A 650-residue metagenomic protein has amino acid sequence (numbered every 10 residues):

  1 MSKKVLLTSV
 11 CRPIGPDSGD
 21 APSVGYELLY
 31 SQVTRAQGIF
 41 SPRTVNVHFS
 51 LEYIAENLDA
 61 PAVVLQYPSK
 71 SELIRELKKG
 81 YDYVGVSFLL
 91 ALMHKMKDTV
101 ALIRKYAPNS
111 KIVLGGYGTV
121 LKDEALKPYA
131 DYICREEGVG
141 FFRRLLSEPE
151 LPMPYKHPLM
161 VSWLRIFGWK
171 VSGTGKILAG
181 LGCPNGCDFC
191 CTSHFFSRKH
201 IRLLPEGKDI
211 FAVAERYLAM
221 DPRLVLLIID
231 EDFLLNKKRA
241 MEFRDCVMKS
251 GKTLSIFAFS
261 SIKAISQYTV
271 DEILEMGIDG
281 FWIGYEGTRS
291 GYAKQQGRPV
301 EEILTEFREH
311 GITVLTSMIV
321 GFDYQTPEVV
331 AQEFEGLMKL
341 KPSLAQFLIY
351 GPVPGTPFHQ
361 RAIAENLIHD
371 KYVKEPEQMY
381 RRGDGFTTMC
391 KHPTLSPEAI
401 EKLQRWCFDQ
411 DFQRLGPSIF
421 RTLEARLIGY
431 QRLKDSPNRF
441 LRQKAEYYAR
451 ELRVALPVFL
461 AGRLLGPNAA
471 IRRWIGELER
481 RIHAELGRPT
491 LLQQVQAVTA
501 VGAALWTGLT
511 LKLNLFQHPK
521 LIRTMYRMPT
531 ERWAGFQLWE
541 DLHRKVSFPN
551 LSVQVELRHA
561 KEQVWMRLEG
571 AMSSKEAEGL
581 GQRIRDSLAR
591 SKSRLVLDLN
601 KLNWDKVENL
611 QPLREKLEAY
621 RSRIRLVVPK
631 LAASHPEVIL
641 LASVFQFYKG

Functional and structural regions predicted by a protein language model:
S2-L28, Q66, L77-G80, N109 (+1 more regions): Radical SAM enzyme core and accessory elements
S2-R223: Acidic, low-complexity intrinsically disordered segments
I14-D17, K122-E124, K238, V320-E328 (+2 more regions): Flexible glycine/acidic-rich beta-alpha junction loops that bind and position SAM and/or redox cofactors in anaerobic
K105-K111, L254, I278, G311-I312 (+1 more regions): A short helix->loop->beta-strand "cap" motif at the edges of active sites that frequently abuts
A125-F142, V270-F281, Q332-F347, Y620 (+1 more regions): Structural recognition of alpha->loop->beta junctions
V161-L315, V320-F322, T326-E335: Radical SAM [4Fe-4S] cluster-binding motif and immediate context
P549-Q582: STAS-typified acidic loop motif
E569-K649: Amphipathic alpha-helical interaction surfaces in cytosolic regulatory modules
